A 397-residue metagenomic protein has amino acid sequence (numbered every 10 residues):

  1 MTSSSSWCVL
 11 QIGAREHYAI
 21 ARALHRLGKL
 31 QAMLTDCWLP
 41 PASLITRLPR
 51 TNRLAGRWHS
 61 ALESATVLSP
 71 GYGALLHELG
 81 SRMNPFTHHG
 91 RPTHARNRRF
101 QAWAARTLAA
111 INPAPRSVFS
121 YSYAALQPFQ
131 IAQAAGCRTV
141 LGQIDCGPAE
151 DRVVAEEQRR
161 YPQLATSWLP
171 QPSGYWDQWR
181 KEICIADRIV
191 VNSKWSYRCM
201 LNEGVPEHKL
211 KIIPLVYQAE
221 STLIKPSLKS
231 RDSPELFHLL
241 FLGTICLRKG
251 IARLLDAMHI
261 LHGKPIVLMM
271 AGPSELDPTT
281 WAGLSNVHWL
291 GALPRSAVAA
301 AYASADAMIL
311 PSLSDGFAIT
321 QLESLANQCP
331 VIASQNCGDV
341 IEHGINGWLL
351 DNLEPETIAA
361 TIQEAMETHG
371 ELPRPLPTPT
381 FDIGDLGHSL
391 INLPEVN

Functional and structural regions predicted by a protein language model:
H77-R91, A135, T139-D177: Acceptor-binding helix/loop patch of EC 2.4 sugar-transfer enzymes, predominantly nucleotide-sugar-dependent
I183, A300-A305: Short alpha-helical donor nucleotide-sugar binding micro-motif in glycosyltransferases
L215-S221, S230-K249, L255-H259: Conserved donor-binding/catalytic core segment of Leloir-type glycosyltransferases
D277-A299: Nucleotide-activated donor-binding/catalytic signature segment of Leloir-type glycosyltransferases, i.e., the conserved
L313: Aromatic "clamp/platform" in nucleotide-sugar-dependent glycosyltransferases that forms part of the donor/acceptor
P330-A333: Short hydrophobic beta-strand element within catalytic cores of glycosyltransferases and related nucleotide-activated
G344, W348-P355, Q363-H369: Conserved acidic donor-binding segment of nucleotide-sugar-dependent glycosyltransferases
G370-N397: A charged, aromatic-enriched C-terminal amphipathic alpha-helix characteristic of glycosyltransferases across folds
